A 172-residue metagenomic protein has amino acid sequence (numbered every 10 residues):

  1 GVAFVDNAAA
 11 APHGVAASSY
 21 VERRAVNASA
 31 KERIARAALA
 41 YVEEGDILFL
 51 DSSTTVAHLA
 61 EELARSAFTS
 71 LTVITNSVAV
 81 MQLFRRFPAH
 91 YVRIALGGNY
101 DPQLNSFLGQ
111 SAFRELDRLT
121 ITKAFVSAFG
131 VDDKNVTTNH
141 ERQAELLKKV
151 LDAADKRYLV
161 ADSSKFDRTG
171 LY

Functional and structural regions predicted by a protein language model:
G1, R33, A37, H58 (+5 more regions): Alpha-helical scaffold segments in soluble metabolic enzymes
G1-F49, E61-F68, R86-A89: HTH-adjacent hinge/linker in prokaryotic transcriptional regulators
A25-E32, R36, S53, S106 (+3 more regions): Electropositive phosphate-/nucleotide-binding environments in soluble metabolic enzymes
S52-T54, F129: Short, well-ordered beta-to-alpha junction loops that form the rim of enzyme active sites and present histidine/acidic
L71-T72, R93: Rossmann-fold dehydrogenase core element
V78-Y172: Conserved phosphate- and dinucleotide-binding cores of soluble alpha/beta proteins, encompassing both enzyme active
